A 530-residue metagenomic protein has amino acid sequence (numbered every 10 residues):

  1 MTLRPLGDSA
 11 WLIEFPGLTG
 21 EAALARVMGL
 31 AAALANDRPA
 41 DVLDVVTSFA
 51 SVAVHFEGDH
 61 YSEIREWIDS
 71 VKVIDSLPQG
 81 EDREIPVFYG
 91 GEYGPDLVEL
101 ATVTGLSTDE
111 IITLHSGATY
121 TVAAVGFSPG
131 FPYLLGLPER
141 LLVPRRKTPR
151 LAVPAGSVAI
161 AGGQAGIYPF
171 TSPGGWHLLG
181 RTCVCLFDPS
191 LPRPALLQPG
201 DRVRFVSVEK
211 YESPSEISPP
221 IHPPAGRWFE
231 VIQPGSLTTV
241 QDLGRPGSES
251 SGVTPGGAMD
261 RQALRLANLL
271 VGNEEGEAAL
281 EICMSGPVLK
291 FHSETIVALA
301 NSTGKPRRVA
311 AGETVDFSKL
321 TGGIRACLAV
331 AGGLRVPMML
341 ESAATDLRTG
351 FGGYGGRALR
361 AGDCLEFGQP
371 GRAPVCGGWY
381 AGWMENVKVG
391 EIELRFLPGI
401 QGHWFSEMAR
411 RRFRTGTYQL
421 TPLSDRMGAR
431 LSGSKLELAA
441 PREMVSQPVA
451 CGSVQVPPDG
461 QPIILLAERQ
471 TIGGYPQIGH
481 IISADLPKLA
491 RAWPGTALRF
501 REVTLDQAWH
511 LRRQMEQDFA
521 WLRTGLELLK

Functional and structural regions predicted by a protein language model:
M1-K530: Conserved "landmark" site that anchors the functional core of diverse proteins
